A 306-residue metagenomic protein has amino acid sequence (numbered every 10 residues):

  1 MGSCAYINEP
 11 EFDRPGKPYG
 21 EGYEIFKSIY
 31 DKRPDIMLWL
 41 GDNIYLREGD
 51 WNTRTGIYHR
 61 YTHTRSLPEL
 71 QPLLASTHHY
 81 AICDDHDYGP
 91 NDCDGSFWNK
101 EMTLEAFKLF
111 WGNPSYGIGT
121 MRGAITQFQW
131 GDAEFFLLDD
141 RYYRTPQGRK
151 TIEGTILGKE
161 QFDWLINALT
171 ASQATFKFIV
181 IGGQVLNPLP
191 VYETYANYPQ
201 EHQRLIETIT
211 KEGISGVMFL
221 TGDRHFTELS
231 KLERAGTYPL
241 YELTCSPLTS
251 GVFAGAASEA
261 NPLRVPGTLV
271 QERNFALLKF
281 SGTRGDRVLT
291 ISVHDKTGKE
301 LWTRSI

Functional and structural regions predicted by a protein language model:
M1-I306: Metal-dependent phosphoester/phosphodiester hydrolase catalytic core
